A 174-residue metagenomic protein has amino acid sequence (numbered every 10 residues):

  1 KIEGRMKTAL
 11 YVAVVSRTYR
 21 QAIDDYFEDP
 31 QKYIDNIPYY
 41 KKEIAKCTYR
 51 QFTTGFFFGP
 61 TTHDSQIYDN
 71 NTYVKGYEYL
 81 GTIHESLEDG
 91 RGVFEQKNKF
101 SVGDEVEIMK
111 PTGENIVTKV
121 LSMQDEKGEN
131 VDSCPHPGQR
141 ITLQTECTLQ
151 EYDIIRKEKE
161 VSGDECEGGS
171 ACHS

Functional and structural regions predicted by a protein language model:
K1-S174: Surface-exposed amphipathic alpha-helical tracts and adjacent flexible/coil segments at the periphery of soluble enzymes
